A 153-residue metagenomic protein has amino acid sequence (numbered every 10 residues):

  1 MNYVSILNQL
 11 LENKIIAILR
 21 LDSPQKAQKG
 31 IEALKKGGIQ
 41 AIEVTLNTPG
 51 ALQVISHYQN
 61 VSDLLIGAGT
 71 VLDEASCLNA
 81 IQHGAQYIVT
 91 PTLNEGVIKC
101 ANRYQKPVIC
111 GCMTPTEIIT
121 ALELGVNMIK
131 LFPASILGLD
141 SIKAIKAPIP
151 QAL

Functional and structural regions predicted by a protein language model:
M1-Q86, L93, R103: Conserved N-terminal beta1-alpha1 strand-loop-helix module at the mouth
L21, T114-P115: Short glycine-enriched loops at secondary-structure junctions
G30, V97, A101, E117 (+1 more regions): Aromatic/hydrophobic pocket-lining residues that form π-stacking "cages" and hydrophobic walls in ligand
T45, G69, T90-T92, C110-M113 (+1 more regions): Short beta->alpha connector loops at strand-helix junctions that form conserved, small/polar/Pro-enriched
T70, S76, V108, P115-E123: Feature detects long, helix-prone N-terminal segments enriched in hydrophobes
E95, L122-E123, N127-L153: Active-site/ligand-binding-proximal alpha/beta "capping" segment
